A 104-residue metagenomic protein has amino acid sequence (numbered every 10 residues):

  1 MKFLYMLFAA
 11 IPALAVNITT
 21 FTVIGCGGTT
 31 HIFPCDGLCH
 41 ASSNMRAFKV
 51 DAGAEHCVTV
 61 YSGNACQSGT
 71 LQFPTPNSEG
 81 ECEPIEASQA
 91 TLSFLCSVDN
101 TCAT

Functional and structural regions predicted by a protein language model:
F3-T104: Compact beta-sheet-dominated domain cores in extracellular/mature segments
